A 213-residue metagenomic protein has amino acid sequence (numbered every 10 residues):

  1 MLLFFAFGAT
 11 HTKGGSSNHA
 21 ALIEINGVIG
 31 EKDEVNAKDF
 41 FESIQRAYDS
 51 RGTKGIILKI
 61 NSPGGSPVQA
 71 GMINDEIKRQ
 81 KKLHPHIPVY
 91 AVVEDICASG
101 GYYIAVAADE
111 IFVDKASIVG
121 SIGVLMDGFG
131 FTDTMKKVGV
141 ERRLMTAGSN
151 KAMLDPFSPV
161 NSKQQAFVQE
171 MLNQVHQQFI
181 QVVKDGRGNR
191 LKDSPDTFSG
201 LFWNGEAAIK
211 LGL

Functional and structural regions predicted by a protein language model:
M1, L211-L213: Short, intrinsically disordered, charge-balanced linker/junction segments flanking boundaries in proteins
M1-I87, I96-G186: Small-residue-centered hinge/linker elements
Y90-A98, T197-L201: Glycine-rich beta-to-alpha transition loops that act as phosphate-gripper elements at the mouths of alpha/beta enzyme
F179-K210: Secondary-structure end/capping motifs
